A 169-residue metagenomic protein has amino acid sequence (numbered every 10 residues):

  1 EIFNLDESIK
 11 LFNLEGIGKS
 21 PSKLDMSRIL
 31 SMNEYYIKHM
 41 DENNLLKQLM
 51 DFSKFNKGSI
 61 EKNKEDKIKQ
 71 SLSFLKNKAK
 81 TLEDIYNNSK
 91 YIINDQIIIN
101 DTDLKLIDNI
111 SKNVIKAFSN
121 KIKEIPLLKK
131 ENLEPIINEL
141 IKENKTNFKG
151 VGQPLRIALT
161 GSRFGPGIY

Functional and structural regions predicted by a protein language model:
E1-I98, T160-Y169: Catalytic adenosine-cofactor/nucleotide-binding cores of aminoacyl-tRNA synthetases and other
F12, N56, I125, E143-N144: Residues at alpha-helix termini
G18-S22, I37-N43, I107-N109, E124-L128 (+2 more regions): A short, ordered amphipathic alpha-helix with a cationic face
S31, S111-I115, I157: Hydrophobic side chains in beta-strands
D41, K64, T81, I110 (+2 more regions): Alpha-helix capping and helix-coil boundary motifs
T102-N132, I136-I137: Long, amphipathic alpha-helical coiled-coil segments characteristic of histidine-phosphotransfer scaffolds
K130-Y169: Charged substrate- and nucleic-acid-binding regions of tRNA-handling and nucleotidyl-transfer enzymes, centered on
